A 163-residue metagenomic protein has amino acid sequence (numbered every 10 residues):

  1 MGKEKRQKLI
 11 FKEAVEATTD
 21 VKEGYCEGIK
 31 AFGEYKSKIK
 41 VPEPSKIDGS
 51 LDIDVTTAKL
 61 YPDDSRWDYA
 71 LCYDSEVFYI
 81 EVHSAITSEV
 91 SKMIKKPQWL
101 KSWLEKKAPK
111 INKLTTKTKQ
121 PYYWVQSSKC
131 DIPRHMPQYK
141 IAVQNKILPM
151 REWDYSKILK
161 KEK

Functional and structural regions predicted by a protein language model:
M1-Y61: Acidic-basic catalytic patches of nuclease active cores, encompassing PD-(D/E)XK and other metal-cofactor nuclease
E4-K12, N112-K163: Domain-level recognition of nuclease-like catalytic cores that cleave nucleotide substrates
L60-Y61, A85-E89, K129-P133: Short acidic, S/G/P-rich loop/turn micro-motifs used as interaction or catalytic elements
P62-R66: Short, flexible loop/turn motifs enriched in small residues
Y69-L71, S75-I86: Conserved catalytic cores of phosphodiester-cleaving nucleases, focusing on short active-site segments
I86-W103: Mg2+/Mn2+-dependent nuclease catalytic core
S102-T116: Arginine/glycine-rich "motif VI" loop of SF2 helicases in the C-terminal RecA-like domain
